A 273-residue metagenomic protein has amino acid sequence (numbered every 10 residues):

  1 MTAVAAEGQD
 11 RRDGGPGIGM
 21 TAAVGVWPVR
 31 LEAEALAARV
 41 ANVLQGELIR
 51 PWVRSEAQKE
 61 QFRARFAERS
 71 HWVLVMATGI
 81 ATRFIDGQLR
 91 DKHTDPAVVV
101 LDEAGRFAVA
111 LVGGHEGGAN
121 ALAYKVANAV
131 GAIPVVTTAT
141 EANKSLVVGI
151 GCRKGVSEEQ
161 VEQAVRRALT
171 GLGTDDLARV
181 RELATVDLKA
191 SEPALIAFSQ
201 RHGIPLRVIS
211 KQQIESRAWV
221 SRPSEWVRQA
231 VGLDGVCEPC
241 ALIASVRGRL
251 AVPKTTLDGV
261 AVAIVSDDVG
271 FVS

Functional and structural regions predicted by a protein language model:
M1, R11-G14, S55, R222 (+1 more regions): Enriched - but not universal
M1-V40: A short, flexible N-terminal coil/short beta segment enriched in small residues
Q9-D13, L44, P134, L206 (+1 more regions): Hydrophobic alpha-helical elements and their junctions with loops/disorder across both membrane and soluble proteins
G15, Q61, R69, G87-R90 (+6 more regions): Generic structural signal for short, flexible, solvent-exposed coil/loop and linker residues
G17-L31, V147-G151, T185, R247-T255: Short hydrophobic beta-strand segments
V29-N42, G46, R50-H71, V75-A194 (+1 more regions): Conserved mixed alpha/beta catalytic, RNA-binding, or beta-rich assembly cores of soluble enzyme, regulatory
I196-S273: ATP/nucleoside-binding phosphotransfer catalytic cores, i.e., glycine-rich phosphate-binding loops
